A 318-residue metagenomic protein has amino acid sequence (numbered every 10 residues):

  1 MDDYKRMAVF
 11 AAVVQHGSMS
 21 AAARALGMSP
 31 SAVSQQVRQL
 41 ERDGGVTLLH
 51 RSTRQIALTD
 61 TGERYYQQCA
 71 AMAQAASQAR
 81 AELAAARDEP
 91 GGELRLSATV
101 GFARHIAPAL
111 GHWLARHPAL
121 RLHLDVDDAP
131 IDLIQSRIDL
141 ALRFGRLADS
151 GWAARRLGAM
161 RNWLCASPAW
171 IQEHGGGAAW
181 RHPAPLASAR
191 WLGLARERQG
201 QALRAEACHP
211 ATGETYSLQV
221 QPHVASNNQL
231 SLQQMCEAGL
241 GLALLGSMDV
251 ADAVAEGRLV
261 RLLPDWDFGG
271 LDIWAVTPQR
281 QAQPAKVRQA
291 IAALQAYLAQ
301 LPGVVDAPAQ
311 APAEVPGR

Functional and structural regions predicted by a protein language model:
A12-G27: Short helix-boundary/capping micro-motifs
S29, Q36, A109: Residues within the DNA-recognition helix of helix-turn-helix
E41-L58: A short LG(V/I)-centered, amphipathic sequence patch enriched for acidic residue(s) preceding the LG motif
T53-I56, E63, Q74-R95: Short helix-loop hinge/linker segments at domain boundaries
Q67, A119, S247-E256, W266-R318: C-terminal effector-binding regulatory domain of bacterial HTH transcription factors
G92-A153, A307-R318: Central regulatory/effector-binding core of bacterial HTH transcription factors
R116, H123-S226: Acidic, Gly/Pro-rich loop/turn segments at junctions of secondary structure
E214-R261, F268, Q279, R288: Hydrophobic hinge/microswitch elements
